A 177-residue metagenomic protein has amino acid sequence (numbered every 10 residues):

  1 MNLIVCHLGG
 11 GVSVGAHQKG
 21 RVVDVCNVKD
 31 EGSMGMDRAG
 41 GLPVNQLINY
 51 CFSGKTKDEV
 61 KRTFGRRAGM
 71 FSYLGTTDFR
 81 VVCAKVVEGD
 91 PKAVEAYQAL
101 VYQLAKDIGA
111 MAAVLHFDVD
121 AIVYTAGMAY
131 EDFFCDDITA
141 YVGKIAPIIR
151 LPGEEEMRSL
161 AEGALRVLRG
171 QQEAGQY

Functional and structural regions predicted by a protein language model:
N2-L3, G11, K19, V23-F79: Glycine-rich phosphate-binding loop plus the immediately following alpha-helix
I4-G9, T125: Short beta-strand segments
Q18-D24, D30, D137-A146, Q171-E173: A glycine- and small-aliphatic-rich helix-loop capping segment at beta-alpha/alpha-beta transitions that lines
V44-F52, D58-G65, R80-C83, A105 (+3 more regions): Predominant activation on well-ordered alpha-helical scaffold segments within soluble catalytic domains
R62-F117: Adenine-nucleotide phosphate-binding core of ATP-dependent small-molecule kinases
V119-I138: Glycine-rich phosphate-binding loops at beta-strand->alpha-helix junctions
A129-Y130, D136, P147-Y177: Glycine-rich phosphate-binding/hydrolytic loop that grips phosphoryl groups
